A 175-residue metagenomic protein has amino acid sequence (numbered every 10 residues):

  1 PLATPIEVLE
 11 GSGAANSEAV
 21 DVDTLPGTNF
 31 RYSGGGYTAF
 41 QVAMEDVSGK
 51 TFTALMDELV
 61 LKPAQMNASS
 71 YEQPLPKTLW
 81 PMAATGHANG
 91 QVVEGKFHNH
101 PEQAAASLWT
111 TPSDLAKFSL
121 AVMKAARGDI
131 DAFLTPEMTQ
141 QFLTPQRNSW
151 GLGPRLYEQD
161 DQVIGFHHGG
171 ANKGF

Functional and structural regions predicted by a protein language model:
P1-K173: Short, surface-exposed loop or secondary-structure junction motifs that flank catalytic or metal-binding residues
